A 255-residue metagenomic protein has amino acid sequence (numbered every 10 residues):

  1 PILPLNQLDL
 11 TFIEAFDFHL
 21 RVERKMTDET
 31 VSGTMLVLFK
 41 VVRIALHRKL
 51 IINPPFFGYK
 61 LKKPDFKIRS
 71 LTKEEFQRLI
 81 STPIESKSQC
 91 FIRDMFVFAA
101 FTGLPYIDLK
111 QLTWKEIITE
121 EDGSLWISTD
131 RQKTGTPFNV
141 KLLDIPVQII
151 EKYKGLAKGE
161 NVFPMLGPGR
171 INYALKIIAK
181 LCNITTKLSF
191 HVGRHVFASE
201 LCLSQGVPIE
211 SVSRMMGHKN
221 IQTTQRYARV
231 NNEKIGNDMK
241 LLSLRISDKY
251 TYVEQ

Functional and structural regions predicted by a protein language model:
L3-I13, V22-F57, P105-I107: N-terminal DNA-binding recognition helix of tyrosine site-specific recombinases/integrases
M26-T34, I51-Y106, S124, L156: Basic, Lys/Arg- and aromatic-enriched nucleic-acid-binding interface segment
D65, Q132-E151, A157-I177, S189: C-terminal catalytic core of Y-nucleophile DNA break-rejoin enzymes
F66-R69, E75, Q111-E151: Conserved tyrosine-mediated DNA breakage-rejoining catalytic core shared by Y-recombinases
S70, R131-G135, P168, M216-L241: Catalytic-site neighborhood detector that most strongly recognizes the C-terminal catalytic loop/helix of tyrosine
V97, F101, I107-D108, I177 (+2 more regions): C-terminal catalytic core of tyrosine-transesterase DNA break-rejoin enzymes
E116-G123, T185-T186, G206-R226, N237 (+1 more regions): Short, polar N-cap/turn motifs at the start of nucleic acid-interacting alpha helices
L156, L242-Q255: C-terminal secondary-structure termini that scaffold catalytic or DNA-interacting sites
